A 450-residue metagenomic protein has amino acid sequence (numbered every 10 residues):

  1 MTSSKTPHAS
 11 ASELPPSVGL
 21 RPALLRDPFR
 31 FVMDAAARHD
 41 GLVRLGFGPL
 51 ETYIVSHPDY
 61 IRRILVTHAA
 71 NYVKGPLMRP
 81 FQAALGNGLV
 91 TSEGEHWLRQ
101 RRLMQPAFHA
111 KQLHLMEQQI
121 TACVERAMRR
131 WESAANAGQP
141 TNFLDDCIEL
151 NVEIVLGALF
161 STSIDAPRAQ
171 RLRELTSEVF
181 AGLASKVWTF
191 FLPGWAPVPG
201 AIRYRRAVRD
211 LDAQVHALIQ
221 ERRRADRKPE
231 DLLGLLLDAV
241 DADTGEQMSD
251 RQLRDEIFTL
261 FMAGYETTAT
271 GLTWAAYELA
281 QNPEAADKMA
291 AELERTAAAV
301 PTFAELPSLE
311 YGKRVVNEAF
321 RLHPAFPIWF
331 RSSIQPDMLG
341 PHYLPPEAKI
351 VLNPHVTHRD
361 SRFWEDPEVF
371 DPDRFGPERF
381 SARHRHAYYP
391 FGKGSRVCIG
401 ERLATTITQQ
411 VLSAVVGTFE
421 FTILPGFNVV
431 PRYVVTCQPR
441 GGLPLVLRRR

Functional and structural regions predicted by a protein language model:
M1-A9, V73-F81, H96, Q112-T270 (+2 more regions): Cytochrome P450 heme-thiolate monooxygenase catalytic core
M1-R99, H114, Q118-R126, A207 (+2 more regions): N-terminal membrane-proximal hinge/A-helix region immediately C-terminal to the signal-anchor transmembrane segment
S3-K5, M33-A37, V124-M128, E174-S177 (+4 more regions): Cytochrome P450 proximal C-terminal region
L20-D40, A213, A217, A299-G340: Conserved cytochrome P450 K-helix E-x-x-R motif and the immediately C-terminal K′/meander segment
T267-E292, R402-G417: Cytochrome P450 catalytic-core helices
L352-R379: Conserved cytochrome P450 K-helix/beta-meander segment immediately N-terminal to the heme-binding cysteine loop
